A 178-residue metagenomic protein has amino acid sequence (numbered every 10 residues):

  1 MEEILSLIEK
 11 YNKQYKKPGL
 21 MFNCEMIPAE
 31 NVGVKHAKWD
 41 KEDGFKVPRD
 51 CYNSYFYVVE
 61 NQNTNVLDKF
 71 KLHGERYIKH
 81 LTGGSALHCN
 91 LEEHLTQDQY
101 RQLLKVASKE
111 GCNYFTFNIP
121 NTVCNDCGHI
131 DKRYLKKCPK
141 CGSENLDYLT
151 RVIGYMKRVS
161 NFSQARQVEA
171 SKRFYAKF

Functional and structural regions predicted by a protein language model:
M1-F178: Long, C-terminal-biased catalytic regions of enzyme "large/alpha" subunits
